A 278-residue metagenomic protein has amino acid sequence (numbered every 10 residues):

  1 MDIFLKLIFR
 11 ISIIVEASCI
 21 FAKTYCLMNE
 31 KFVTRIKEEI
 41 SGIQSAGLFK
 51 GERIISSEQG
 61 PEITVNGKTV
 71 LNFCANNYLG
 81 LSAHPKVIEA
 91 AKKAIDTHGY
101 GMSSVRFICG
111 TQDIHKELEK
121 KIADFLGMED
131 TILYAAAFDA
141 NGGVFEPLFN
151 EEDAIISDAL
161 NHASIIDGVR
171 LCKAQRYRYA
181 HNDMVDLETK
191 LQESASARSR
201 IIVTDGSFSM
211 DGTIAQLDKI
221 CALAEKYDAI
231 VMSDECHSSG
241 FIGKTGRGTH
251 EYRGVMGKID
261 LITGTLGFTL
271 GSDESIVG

Functional and structural regions predicted by a protein language model:
I36-E38, G42-H98, A229: N-terminal "arm"/small-domain region of PLP-dependent enzymes with the aminotransferase-like
E89, K93-A137: Conserved N-terminal alpha-helix of the aminotransferase class I/II PLP-enzyme fold
A136, I156-C172: Substrate-binding/gating loop at the entrance of the active-site cleft, primarily in PLP-dependent aminotransferase-like
V144-A163, M184: Conserved PLP-anchoring active-site segment centered on the Schiff-base-forming lysine
Y177, H181-S233: Active-site phosphate-binding strand-loop segment of PLP-dependent enzymes
T245, E251-G278: Active-site PLP attachment segment
